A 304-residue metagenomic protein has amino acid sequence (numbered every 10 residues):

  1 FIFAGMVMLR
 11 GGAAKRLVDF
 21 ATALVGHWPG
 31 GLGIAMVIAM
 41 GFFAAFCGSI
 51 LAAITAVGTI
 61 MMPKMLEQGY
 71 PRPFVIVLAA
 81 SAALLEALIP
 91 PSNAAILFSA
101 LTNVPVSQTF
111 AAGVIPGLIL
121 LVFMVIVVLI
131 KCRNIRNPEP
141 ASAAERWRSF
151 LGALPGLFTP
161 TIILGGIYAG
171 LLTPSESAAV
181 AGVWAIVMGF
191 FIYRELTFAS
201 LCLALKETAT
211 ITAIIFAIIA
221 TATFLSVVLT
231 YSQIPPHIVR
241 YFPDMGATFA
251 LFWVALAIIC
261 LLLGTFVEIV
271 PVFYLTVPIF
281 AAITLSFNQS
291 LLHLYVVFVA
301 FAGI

Functional and structural regions predicted by a protein language model:
F1-I304: Alpha-helical transmembrane segments of multi-pass membrane transport proteins
